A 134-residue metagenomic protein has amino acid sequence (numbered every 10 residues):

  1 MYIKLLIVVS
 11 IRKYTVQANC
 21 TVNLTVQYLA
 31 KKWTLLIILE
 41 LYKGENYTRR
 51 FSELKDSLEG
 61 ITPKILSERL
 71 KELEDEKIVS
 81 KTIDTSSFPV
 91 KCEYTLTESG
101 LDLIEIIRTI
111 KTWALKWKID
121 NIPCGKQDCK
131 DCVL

Functional and structural regions predicted by a protein language model:
M1-L29: N-terminal leader segment of winged-helix/HTH proteins
Y2-I3, L39, I104-L134: Amphipathic alpha-helical dimerization/coiled-coil segments that flank or bridge DNA-binding/regulatory modules
V16, T85-S86: Short loop/turn motifs at secondary-structure junctions and domain boundaries
C20-I65, E93: N-terminal helix-turn-helix DNA-binding core of bacterial DNA-binding proteins
T34, N46, I78, T112-L115 (+1 more regions): Generic structural signal for secondary-structure transition and capping sites
S52-K81, F88: Canonical helix-turn-helix DNA-binding module
E53, E72, D102, T109-T112: Residues on one face of amphipathic alpha-helical coiled coils
S86-I107: Basic, amphipathic "hinge/linker" alpha-helix immediately C-terminal to the N-terminal HTH DNA-binding motif
